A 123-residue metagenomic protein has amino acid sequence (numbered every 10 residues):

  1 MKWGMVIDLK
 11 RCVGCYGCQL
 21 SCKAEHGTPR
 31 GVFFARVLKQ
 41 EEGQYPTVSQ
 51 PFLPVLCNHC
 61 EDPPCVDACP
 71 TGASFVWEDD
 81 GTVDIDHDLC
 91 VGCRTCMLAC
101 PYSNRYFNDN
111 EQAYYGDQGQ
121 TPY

Functional and structural regions predicted by a protein language model:
M1-Y123: Non-ligating segments of multi-cofactor redox enzymes
